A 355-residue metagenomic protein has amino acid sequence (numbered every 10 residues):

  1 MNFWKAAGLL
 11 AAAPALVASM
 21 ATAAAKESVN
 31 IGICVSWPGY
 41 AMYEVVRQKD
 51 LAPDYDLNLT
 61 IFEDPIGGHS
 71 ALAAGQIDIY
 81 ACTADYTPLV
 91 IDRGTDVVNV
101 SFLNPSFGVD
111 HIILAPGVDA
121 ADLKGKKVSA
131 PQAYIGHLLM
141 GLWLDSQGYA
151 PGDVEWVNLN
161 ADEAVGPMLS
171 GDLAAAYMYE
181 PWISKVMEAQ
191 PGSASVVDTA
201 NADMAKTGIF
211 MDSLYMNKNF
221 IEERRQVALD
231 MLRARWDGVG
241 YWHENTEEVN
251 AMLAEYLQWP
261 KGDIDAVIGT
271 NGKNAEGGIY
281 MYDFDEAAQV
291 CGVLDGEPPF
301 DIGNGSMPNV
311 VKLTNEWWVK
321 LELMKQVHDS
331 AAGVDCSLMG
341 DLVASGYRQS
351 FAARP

Functional and structural regions predicted by a protein language model:
M1-L10: Bacterial N-terminal signal peptides that target proteins for export
P14-A23: C-terminal segment of classical bacterial N-terminal signal peptides
K26-E180, V196-T199, T207-G208, L342: Short, glycine-/small- and polar/acidic-enriched structural segments that line small-molecule recognition paths
P65, H243, D335: Functional cleft and adjacent loop/helix regions within the main domain that mediate ligand binding or catalysis
D85, V157, E163-P167, L173-I264: Pocket-lining segment of extracytoplasmic ligand-binding domains
L114-P116, A121-G125, D212, A287-G296: Extracytoplasmic/periplasmic substrate-binding proteins
E223-K325: Secondary-structure end/capping motifs
P308-P355: Conserved C-terminal helix/tail region of periplasmic/extracytoplasmic solute-binding proteins
